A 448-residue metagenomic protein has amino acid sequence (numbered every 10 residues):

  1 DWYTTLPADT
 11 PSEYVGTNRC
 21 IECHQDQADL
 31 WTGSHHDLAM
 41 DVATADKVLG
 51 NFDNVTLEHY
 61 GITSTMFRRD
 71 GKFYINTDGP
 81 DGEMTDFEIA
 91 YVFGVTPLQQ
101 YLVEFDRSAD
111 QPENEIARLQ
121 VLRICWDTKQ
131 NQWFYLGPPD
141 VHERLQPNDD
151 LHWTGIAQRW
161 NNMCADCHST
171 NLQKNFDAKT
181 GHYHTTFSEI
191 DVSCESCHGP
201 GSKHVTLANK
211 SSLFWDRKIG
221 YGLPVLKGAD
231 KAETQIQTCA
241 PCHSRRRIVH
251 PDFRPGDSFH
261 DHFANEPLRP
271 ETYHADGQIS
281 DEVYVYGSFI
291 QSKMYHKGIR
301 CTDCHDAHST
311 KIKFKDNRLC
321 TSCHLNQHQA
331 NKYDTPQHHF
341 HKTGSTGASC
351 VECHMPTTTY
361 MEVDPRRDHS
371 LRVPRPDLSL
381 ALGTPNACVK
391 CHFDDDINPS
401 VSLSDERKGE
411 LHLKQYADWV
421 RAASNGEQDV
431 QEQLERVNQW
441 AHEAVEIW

Functional and structural regions predicted by a protein language model:
D1-T4, P11, N18, D26-G94 (+6 more regions): Primarily the internal scaffold of c-type cytochrome electron-transfer domains, especially repeated/multiheme c-type
C125, H152-W153, A165: Amphipathic alpha-helical segments with strong coiled-coil propensity and their capping/boundary positions
G155-A157: Exposed beta-sheet edge/beta-hairpin loop segments within beta-rich domains
R159-D166: Function-dense linear segments that define catalytic or interfacial modules in macromolecule-processing proteins
